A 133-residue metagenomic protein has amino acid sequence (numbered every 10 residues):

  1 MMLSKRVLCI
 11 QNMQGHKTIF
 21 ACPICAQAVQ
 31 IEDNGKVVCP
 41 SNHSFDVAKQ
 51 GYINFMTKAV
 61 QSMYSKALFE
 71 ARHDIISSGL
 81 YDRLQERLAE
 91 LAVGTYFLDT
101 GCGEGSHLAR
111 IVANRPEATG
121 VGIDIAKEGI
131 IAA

Functional and structural regions predicted by a protein language model:
M2-S62: N-terminal auxiliary segments of SAM/dcSAM-dependent transferases
S62-R83, R87: Class I SAM-dependent methyltransferase Rossmann-like catalytic core, especially the SAM/SAH-binding loop
R87-V93: Glycine-rich helix-loop-beta junction characteristic of Rossmann-like nucleotide cofactor-binding loops
G94-G103: Conserved class I S-adenosyl-L-methionine
E104-P116: Conserved SAM-binding loop of SAM-dependent methyltransferases across substrates and taxa, primarily the Class I
A118-V121: Short beta-strand element of Class I
D124-E128: Conserved SAM/SAH-binding beta-strand->alpha-helix loop
A133: Conserved SAM-binding loop
